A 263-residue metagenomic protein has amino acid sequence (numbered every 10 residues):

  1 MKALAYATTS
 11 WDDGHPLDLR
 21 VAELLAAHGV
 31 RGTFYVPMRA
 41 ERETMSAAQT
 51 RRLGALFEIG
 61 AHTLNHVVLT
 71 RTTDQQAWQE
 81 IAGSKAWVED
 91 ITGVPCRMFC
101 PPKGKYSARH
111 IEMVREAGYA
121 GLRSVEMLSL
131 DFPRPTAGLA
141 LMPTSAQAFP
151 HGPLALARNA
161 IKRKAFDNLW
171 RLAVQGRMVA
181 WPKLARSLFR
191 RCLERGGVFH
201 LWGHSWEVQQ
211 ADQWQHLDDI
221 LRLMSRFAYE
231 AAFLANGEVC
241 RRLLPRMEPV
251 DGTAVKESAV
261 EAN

Functional and structural regions predicted by a protein language model:
M1-K2, A27-G29, R42, E89 (+2 more regions): C-terminal domain-boundary segment and adjacent tail
M1-L19: Boundary/entry segment of secreted carbohydrate-active catalytic domains
A3-A7, P102-K105, R242: Alpha-helical scaffold segments that form or flank carboxylate-/histidine-based iron centers
T8-W11, G60, W202, F233: Generic enzyme active-site microenvironment
L17, M45, Q76-G83, Y106 (+3 more regions): Soluble or luminal CAZymes and related metallo-dependent hydrolases
R20-L24, A48-Q49, R109-M113, H216 (+1 more regions): A short acidic, amphipathic alpha-helical/loop segment
H28-E112, E116-A120, M127-L156, F166 (+1 more regions): Metal-dependent polysaccharide deacetylase catalytic core of the NodB/CE4 family, i.e., the active-site-bearing domain
T144-S187, L193: A conserved mid-domain beta-alpha-beta active-site/ligand-binding segment of alpha/beta enzyme cores
